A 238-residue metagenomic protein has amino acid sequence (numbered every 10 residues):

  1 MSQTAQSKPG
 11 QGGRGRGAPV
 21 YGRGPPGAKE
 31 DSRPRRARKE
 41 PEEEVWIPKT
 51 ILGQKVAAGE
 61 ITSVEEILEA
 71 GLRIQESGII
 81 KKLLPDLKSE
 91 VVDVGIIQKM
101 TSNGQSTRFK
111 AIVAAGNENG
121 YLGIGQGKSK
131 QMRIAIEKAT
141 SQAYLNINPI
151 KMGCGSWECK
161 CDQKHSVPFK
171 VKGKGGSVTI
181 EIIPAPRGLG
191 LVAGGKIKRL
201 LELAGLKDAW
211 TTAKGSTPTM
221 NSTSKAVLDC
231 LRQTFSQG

Functional and structural regions predicted by a protein language model:
M1-G238: Ribosome-associated RNA-binding proteins
